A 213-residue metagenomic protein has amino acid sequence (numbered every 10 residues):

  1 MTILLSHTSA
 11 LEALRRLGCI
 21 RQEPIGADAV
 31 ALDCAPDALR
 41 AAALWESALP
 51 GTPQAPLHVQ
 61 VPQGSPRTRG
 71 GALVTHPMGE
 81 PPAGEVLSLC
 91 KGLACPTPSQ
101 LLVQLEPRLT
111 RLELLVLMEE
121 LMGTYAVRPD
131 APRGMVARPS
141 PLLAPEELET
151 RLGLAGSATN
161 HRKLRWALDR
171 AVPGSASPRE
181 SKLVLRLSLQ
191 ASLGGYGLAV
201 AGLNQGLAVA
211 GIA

Functional and structural regions predicted by a protein language model:
M1-N160: Short gly/ser-rich loop at a beta-strand->alpha-helix junction or flexible surface loop bordering the NTP-binding
A137-A213: Surface segments flanking catalytic/ligand-binding clefts of nucleic-acid enzymes
